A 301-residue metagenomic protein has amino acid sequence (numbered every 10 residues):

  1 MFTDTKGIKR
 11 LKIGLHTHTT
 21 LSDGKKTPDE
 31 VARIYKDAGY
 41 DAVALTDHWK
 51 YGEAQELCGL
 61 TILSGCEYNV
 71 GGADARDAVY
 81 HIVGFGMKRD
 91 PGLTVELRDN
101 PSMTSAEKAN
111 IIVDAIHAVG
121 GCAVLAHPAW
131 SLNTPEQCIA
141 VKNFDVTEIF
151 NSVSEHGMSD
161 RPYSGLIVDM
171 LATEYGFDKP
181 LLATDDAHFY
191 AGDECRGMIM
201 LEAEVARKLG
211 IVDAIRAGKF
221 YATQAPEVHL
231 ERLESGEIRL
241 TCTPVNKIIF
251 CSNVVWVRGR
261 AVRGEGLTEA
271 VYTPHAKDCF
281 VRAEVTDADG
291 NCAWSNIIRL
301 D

Functional and structural regions predicted by a protein language model:
M1-R10, Y175-P180, D185-D301: C-terminal functional module detector
F2-C122, A126, N133-P135, A140-K142 (+4 more regions): A metal-dependent hydrolase metal-coordination microenvironment
D23-K26, A129-L132, A203-A206, Q224: Short, exposed beta-strand "edge-strand" segments with a Pro/Gly-rich flavor and a Y/T-containing core
